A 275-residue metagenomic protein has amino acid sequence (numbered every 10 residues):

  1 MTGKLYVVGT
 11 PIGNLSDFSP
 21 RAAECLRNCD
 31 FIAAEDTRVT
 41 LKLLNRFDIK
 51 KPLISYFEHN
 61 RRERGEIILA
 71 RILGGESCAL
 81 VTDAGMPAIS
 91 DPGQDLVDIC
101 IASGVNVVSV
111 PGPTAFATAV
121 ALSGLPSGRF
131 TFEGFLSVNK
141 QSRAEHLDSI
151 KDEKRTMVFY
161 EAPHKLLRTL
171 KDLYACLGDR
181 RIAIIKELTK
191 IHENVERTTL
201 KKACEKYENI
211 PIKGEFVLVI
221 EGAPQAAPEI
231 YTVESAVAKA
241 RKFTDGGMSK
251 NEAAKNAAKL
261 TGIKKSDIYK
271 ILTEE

Functional and structural regions predicted by a protein language model:
M1-E58: Glycine-rich, flexible N-terminal cofactor/catalytic loop recognition
T2, T156, Y160-E275: A contiguous loop/helix-start segment that scaffolds small-molecule binding in enzyme catalytic cores
G3-L5, G74-A79, R155-T156: Loop/turn-to-beta-strand initiation segments
I12-L15, D83-P87, P163-K165, A223-Q225: Short glycine-rich anion-binding loops that position phosphate/pyrophosphate groups of nucleotides and phosphorylated
L26-I32, G104-V108, T156-M157: Short active-site oxyanion
Y56-R62, L136-N139: Conserved helicase motor
P92-Q94, K250: Glycine-centered tight-turn and secondary-structure capping sites
D95-E153: Class I SAM-dependent methyltransferase SAM-binding "motif I" and its flanking Rossmann-like core
